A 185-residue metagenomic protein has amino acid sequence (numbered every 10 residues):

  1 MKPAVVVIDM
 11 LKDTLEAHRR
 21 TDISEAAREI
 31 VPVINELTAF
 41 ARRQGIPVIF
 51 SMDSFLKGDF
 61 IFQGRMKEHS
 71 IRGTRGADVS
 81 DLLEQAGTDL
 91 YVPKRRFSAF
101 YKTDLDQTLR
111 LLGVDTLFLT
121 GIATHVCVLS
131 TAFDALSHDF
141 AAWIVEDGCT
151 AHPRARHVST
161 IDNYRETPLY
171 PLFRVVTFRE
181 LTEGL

Functional and structural regions predicted by a protein language model:
M1-A4, A39-F40, Q44, E68-L185: Active-site-adjacent betaalpha module
V6-D9: N-terminal nucleotide-binding beta1-loop-alpha1 segment
D13-A17: Short acidic, Gly/Ser-rich segments with clustered Asp/Glu that frequently serve as metal-coordination loops in enzyme
R19-A26, R65-S70: Short glycine-enriched, charge-decorated loop/helix-capping segments at active-site entrances that position
S24-N35: Short catalytic helix/loop segments, enriched in acidic residues and glycine and frequently bearing histidine
P32, R43-Q44, G58: N-terminal beta1-alpha1-beta2 submodule of the flavodoxin-like/Rossmannoid cofactor-binding fold
P47-D53: Short beta-strand segments at enzyme active-site cores
D59-Q63: Metal-dependent catalytic neighborhoods of phosphoester/phosphodiester hydrolases
